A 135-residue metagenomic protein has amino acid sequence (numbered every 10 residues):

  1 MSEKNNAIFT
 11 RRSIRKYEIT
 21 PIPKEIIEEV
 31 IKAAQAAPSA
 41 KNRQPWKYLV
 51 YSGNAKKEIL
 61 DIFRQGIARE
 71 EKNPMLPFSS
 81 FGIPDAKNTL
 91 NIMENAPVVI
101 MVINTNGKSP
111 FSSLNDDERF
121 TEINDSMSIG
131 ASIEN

Functional and structural regions predicted by a protein language model:
M1, R43, N95: Short, flexible loop/turn motifs enriched in small residues
M1-E28: Specificity-determining recognition surfaces
A37-N42: Glycine-rich phosphate/pyrophosphate-binding beta-alpha loops
L49-I129: Glycine/small-residue-rich phosphate/adenosyl-binding loop
